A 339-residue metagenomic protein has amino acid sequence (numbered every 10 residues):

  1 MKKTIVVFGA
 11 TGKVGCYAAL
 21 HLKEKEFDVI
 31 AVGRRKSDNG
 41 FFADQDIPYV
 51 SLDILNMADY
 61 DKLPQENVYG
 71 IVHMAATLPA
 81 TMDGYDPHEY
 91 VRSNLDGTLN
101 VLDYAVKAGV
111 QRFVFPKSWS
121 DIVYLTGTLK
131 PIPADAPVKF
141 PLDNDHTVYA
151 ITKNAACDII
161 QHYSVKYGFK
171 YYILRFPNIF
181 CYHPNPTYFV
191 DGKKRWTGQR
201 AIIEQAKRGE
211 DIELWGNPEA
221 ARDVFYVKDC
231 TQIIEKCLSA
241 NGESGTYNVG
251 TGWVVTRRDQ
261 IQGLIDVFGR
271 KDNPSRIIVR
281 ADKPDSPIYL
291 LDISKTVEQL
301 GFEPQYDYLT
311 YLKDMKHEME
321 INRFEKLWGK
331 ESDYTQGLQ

Functional and structural regions predicted by a protein language model:
I5-K25: N-terminal Rossmann NAD(P)H-binding glycine-rich loop of SDR-like oxidoreductase domains
V32-K36, I54: N-terminal Rossmann-fold cofactor-binding loop
Q45-M57: Rossmann-fold cofactor-recognition segment
I54-S93: NAD(P)H-binding glycine-rich loop region in Rossmannoid oxidoreductase-like domains and their noncatalytic homologs
L99-V148: Conserved Rossmann-fold NAD(P)-dependent oxidoreductase catalytic core, especially the SDR/UDP-sugar
V148, T152-A155: Active-site helix of classical SDR
Q161-A220, V227, T231-Q232, L264-I265: NAD(P)-dependent short-chain dehydrogenase/reductase
E210, W215-Q339: C-terminal substrate-binding subdomain of Rossmann-fold SDR/epimerase-dehydratase oxidoreductases
